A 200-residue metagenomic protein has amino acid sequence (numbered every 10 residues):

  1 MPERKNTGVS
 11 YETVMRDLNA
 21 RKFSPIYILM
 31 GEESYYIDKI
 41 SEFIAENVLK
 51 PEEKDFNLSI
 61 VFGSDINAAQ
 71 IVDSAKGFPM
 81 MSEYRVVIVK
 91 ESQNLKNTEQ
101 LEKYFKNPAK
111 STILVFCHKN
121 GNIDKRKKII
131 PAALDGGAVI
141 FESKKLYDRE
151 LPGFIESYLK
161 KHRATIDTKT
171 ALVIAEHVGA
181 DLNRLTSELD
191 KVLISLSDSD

Functional and structural regions predicted by a protein language model:
M1-D200: Conserved beta/loop motifs at nucleotide-recognition and modification sites
